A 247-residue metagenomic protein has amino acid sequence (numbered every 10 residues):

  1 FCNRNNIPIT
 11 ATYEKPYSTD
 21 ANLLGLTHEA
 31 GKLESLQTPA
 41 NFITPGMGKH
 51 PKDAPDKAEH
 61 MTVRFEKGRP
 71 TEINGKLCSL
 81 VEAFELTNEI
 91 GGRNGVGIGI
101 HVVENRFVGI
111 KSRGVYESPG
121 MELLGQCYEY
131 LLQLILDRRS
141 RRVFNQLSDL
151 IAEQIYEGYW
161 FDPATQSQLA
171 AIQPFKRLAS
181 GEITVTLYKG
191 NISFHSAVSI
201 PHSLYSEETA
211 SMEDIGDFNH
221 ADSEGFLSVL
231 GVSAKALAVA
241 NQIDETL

Functional and structural regions predicted by a protein language model:
F1-L247: Nucleotide-activated chemistry modules centered on ATP-dependent adenylation/adenylyltransferase
